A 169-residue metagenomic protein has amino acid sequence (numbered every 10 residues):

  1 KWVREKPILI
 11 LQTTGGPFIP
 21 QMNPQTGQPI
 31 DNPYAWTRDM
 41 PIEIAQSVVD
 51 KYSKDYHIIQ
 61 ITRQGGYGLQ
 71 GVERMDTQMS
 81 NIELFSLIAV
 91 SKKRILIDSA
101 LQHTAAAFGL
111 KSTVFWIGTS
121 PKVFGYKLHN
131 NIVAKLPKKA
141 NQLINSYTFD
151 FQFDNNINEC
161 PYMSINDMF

Functional and structural regions predicted by a protein language model:
K1-I19: A nucleotide-sugar donor-handling region in carbohydrate enzymes
K1-V3, L128-F169: Leloir-type glycosyltransferase catalytic cores
P7-L9, A35, D50, F149-F151: Hydrophobic transmembrane signal anchors and adjacent membrane-proximal interface regions, especially in viral
P17-G27, Y67-Q70, A140-L143: Short acidic/His/Gly/Ser-rich catalytic and metal-binding motifs that mark active-site loops of diverse hydrolases
F18, Y34, F85, F108 (+5 more regions): Phenylalanine-focused residue identity feature
T26-K122, H129-I132: Donor-binding and catalytic core of enzymes assembling or modifying cell-surface/extracellular glycoconjugates
